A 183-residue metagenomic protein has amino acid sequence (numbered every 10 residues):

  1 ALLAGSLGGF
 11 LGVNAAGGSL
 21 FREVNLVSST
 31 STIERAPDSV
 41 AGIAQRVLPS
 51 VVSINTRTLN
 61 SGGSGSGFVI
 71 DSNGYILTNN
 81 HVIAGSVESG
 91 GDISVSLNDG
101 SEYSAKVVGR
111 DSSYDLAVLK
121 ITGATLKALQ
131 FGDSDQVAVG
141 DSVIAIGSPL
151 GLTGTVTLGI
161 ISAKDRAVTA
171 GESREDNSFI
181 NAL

Functional and structural regions predicted by a protein language model:
A1-L183: Serine-dependent protease modules
